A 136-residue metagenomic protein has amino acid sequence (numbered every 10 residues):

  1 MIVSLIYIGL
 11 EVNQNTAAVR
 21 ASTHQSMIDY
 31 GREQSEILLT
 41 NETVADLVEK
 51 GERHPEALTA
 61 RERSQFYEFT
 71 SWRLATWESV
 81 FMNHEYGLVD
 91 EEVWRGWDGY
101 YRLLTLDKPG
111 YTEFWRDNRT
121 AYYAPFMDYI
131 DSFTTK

Functional and structural regions predicted by a protein language model:
M1-I8: Hydrophobic membrane-insertion alpha-helices, especially the h-region of bacterial N-terminal signal peptides
L10-K136: Amphipathic alpha-helical "stem/stalk" segments
